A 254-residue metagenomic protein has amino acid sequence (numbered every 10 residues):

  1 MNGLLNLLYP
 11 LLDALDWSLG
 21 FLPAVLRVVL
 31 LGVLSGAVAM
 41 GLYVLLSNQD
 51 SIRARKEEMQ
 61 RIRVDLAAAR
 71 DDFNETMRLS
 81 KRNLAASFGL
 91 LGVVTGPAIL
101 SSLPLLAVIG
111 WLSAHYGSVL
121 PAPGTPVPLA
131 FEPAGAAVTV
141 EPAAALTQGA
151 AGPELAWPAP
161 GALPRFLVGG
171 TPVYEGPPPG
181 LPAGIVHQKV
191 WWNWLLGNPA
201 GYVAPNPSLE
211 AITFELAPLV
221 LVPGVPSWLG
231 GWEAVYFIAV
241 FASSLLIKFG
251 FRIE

Functional and structural regions predicted by a protein language model:
N2-S47, T95, I99-E254: Extended, helix-rich structural scaffolds rather than catalytic motifs
L45-T95: Membrane-interface amphipathic helices and adjacent TM-edge segments
